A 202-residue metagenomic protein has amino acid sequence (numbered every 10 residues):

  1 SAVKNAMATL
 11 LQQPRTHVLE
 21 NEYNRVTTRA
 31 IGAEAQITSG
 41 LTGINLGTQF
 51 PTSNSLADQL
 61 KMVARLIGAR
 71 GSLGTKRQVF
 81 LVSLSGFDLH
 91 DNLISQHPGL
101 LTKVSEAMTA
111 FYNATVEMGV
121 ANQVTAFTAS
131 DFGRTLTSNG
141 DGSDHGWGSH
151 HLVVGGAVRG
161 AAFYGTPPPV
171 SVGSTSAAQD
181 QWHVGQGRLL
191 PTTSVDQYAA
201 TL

Functional and structural regions predicted by a protein language model:
S1-E117, A162-T201: Feature for exported/extracytoplasmic and membrane-associated proteins, marking the mature portion
G74-R77, A121-N122, G146: Short gly/pro-enriched beta-turn/loop segments at secondary-structure junctions
V79-S83, T125-T128, H150-V153: Structural recognition of the beta-strand scaffold that forms the well-ordered cores of secreted hydrolase catalytic
G86-L89, F132-T135, A157-R159: Solvent-exposed loop/turn segments at secondary-structure junctions within structured extracellular/periplasmic domains
D91-Q96, F132-G148: Short glycine/threonine-rich loop-to-helix capping motif typified by GTGT followed within a few residues by an Asp-Pro
T115-G140: Metal-dependent active-site segment of extracytoplasmic phospho-/sulfohydrolases and closely related
D131, H151, L202: Hydrophobic, well-ordered secondary-structure elements that form the walls of internal hydrophobic environments
H145-R159, F163: Catalytic or ion-translocation cores adjacent to nucleophile or general acid/base/metal-coordination motifs in diverse
